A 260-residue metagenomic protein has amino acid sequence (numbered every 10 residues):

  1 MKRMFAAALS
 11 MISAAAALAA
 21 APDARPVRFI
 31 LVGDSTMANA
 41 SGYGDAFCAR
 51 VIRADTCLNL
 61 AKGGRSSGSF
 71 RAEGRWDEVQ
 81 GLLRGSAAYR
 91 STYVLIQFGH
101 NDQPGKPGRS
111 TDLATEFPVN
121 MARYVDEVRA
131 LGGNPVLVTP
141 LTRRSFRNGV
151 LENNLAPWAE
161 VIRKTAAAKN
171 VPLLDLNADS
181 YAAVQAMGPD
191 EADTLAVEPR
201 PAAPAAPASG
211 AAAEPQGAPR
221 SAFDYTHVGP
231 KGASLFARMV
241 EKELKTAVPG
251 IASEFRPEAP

Functional and structural regions predicted by a protein language model:
M1-M4: Positively charged n-region of N-terminal signal peptides that target proteins for export
A6-A16: Bacterial N-terminal signal peptides
I12-S13, G44, R144, Q185: Alpha-helical transmembrane segments and their juxtamembrane interfaces
S13-A15, S66, F117: Contiguous, function-dense segments enriched for cysteine-driven chemistry and partner/ligand-binding capacity
A19-S69, D77-R90, V94: Serine-esterase "nucleophile elbow" of acetyl-processing enzymes
S67-R71, V184-M187: Short, solvent-exposed polar/charged micro-motifs at secondary-structure junctions
D77-P260: Alpha-helical cap/lid subdomain in secreted, periplasmic, or secretory-pathway luminal O-acyl-processing enzymes
